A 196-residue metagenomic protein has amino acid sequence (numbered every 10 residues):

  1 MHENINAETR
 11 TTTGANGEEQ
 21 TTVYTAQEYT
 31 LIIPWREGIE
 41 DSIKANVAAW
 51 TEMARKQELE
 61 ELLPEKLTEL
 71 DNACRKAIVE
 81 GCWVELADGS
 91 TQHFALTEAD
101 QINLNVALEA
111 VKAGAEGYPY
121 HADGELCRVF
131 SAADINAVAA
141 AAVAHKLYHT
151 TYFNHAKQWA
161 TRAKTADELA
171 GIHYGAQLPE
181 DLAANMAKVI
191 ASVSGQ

Functional and structural regions predicted by a protein language model:
H2-Q196: A preference for well-ordered globular domain cores that mediate specific macromolecular interactions or catalysis
